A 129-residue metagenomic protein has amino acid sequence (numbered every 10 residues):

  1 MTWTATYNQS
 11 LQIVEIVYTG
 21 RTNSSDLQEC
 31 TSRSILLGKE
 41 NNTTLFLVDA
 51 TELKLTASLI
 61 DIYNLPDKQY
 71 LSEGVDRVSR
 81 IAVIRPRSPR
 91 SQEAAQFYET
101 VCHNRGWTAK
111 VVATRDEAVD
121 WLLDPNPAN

Functional and structural regions predicted by a protein language model:
M1-N129: Amphipathic, Lys/Arg-enriched alpha-helical "gate/interface" segment within cytosolic domains that mediates
